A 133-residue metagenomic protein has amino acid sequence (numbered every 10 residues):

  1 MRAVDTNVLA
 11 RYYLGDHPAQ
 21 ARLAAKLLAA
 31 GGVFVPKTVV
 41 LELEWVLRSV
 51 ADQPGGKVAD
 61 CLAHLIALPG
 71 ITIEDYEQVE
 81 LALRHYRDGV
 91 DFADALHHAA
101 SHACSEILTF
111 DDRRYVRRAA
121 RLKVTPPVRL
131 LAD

Functional and structural regions predicted by a protein language model:
M1, H102-D133: Acidic, PIN/NYN-like endoribonuclease modules and their adjacent C-terminal/linker elements
M1-V35, V50-D60, T125-D133: Short, well-structured N-terminal submotif of metal-dependent ribonuclease cores
N7, E44, A95-A99: Active-site phosphate/pyrophosphate-handling residues
L9-A10, V40, Y115: A generic structural signal for short hydrophobic patches within well-formed alpha-helices
R11-Y12, V46, R117-R118: Residues that scaffold the ATP/ADP-binding catalytic core of kinase and kinase-like folds
K37-V39, D111-D112: Short secondary-structure boundary segments
E42-G70, L83: Active-site-proximal, substrate-binding regions of enzyme catalytic domains and RNA-binding/basic surfaces
L68-R113: Active-site neighborhoods of divalent-metal-dependent phosphate/nucleic-acid chemistry enzymes
